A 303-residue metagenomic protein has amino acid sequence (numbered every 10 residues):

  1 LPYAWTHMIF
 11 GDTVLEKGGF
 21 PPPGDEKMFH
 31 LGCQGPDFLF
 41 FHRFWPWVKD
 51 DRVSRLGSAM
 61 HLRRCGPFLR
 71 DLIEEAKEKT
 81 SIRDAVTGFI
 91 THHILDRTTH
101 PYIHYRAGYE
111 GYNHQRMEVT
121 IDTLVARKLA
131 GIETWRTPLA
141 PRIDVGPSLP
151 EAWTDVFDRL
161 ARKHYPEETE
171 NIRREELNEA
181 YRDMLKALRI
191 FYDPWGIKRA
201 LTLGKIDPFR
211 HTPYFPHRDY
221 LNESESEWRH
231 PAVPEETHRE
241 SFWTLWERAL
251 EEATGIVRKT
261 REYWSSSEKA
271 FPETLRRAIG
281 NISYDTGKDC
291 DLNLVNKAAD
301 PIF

Functional and structural regions predicted by a protein language model:
L1-V86, H93-F303: N-terminal leader/auxiliary helical segments
